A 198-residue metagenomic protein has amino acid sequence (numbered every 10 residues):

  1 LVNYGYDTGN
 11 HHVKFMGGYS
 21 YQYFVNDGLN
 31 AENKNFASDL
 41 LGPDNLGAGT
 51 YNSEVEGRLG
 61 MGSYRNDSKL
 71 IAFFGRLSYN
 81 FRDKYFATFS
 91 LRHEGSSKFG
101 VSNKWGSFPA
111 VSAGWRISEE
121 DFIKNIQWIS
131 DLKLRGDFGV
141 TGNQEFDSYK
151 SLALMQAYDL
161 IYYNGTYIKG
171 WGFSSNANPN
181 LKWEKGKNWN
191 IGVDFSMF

Functional and structural regions predicted by a protein language model:
L1-F198: Extracellular/periplasmic, surface-exposed regions of secreted and cell-surface proteins
